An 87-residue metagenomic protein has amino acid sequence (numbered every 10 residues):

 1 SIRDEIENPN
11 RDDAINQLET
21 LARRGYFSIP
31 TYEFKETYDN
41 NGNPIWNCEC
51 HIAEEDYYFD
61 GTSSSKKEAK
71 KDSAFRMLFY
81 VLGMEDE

Functional and structural regions predicted by a protein language model:
S1-E87: Double-stranded RNA-binding/processing signature
